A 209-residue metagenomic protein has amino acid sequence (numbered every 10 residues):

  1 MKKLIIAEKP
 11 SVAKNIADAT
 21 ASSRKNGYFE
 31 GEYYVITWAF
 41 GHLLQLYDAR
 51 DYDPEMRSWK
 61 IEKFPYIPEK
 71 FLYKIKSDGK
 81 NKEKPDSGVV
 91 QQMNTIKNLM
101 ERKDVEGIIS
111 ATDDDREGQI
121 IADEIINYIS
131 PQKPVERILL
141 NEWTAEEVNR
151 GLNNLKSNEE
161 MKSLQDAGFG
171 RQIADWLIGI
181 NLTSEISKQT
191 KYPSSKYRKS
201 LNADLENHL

Functional and structural regions predicted by a protein language model:
M1-Q189: Intrinsically disordered, low-complexity regulatory segments
S184-L209: Charge-patterned, long linear interaction tracts outside catalytic cores
